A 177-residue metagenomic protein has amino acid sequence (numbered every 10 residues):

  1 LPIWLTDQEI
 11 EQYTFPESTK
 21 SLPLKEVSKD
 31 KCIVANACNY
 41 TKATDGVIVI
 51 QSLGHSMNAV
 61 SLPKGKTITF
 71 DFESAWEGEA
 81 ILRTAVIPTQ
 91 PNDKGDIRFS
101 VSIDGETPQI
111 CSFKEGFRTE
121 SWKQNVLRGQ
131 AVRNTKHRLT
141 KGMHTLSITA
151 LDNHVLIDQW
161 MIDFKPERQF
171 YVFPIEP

Functional and structural regions predicted by a protein language model:
L1-P177: Extracytoplasmic
